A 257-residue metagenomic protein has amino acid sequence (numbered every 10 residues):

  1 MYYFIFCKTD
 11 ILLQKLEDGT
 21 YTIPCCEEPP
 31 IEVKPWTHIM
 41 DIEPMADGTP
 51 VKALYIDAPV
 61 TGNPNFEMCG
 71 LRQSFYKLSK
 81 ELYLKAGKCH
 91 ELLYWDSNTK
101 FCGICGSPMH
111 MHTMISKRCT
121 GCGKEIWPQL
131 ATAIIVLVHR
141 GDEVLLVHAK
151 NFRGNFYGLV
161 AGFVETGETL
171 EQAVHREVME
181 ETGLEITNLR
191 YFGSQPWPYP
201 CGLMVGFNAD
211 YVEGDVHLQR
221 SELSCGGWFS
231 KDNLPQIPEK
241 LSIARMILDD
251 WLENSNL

Functional and structural regions predicted by a protein language model:
M1-T99, R153-Y157, Q219-L257: Nudix hydrolase/Nudix homology domain
L12-L13, T113-L159, E185-I186, A209-Y211: N-terminal strand-loop-strand
A86-I134: Acidic, metal-coordinating catalytic segment for phosphate/diphosphate chemistry, firing primarily on the Nudix
I134, L203-V205, S224: Change "...and in nucleic-acid phosphodiester-cleaving endonucleases..." to "...and in nucleic-acid processing enzymes
V160, V174, V178: Hydrophobic alpha-helical positions that pack around
E168: Surface-exposed, charge/polar-rich loops and edge strands
Q195-L218: Active-site-adjacent beta-strand/loop module that shapes the phosphate/pyrophosphate-binding cleft
